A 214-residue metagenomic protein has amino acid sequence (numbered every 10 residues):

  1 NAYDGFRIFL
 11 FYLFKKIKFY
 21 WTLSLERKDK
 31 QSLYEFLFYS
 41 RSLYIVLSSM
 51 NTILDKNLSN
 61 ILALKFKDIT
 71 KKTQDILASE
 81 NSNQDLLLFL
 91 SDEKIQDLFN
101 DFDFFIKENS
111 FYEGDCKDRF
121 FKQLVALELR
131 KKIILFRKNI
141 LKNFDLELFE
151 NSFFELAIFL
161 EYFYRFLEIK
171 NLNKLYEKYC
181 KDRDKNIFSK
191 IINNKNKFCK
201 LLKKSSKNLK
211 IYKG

Functional and structural regions predicted by a protein language model:
N1-G214: Function-determining surface determinants
